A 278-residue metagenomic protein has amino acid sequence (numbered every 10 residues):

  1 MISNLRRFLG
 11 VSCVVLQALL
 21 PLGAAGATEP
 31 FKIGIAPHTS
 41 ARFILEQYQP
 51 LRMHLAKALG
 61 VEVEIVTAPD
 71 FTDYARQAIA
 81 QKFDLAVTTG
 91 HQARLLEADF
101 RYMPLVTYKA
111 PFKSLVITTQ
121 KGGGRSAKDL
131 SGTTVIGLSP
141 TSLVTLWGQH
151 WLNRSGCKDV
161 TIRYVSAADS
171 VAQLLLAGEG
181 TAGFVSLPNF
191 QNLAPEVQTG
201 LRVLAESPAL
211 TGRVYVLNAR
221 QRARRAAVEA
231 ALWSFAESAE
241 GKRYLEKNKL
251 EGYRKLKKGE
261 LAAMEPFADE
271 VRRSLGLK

Functional and structural regions predicted by a protein language model:
M1-S12: Bacterial N-terminal signal peptides that target proteins for export
A27-H91: Extracytoplasmic small-molecule ligand-binding "clamshell" domains of the periplasmic binding protein/Venus flytrap
E29-H38, I44, A110-T118, E196-A236 (+2 more regions): Periplasmic-binding protein-like
F31-H38, I44, A127-V144: Short loop->beta-strand "edge-of-pocket" segments that line small-molecule binding or catalytic clefts across diverse
E62, T141-K158, I162, L232-K278: Ligand-binding clefts/hinges and TM-proximal coupling segments of bilobed small-molecule sensing domains
T72-A86, D99-F100, K128, A168-F184: Short helices/loops that flank or line small-molecule/ion binding pockets
F100-K109, L204: A structural signal for short loop-to-beta-strand junctions that line the ligand-binding cleft of periplasmic/secreted
G122, S131-A223: Pocket-lining segment of extracytoplasmic ligand-binding domains
